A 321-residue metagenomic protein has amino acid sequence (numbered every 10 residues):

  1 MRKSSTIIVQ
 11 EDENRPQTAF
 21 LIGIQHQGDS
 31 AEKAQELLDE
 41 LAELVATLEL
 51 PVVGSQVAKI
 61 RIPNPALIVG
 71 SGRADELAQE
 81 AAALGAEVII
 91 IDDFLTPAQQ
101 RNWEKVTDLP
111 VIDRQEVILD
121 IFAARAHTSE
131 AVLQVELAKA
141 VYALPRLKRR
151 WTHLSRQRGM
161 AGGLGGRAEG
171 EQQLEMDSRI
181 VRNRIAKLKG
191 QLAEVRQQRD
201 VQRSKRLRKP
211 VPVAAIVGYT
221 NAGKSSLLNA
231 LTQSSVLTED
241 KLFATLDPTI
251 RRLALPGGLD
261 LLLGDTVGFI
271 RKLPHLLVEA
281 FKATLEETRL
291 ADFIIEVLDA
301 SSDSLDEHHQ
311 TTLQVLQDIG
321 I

Functional and structural regions predicted by a protein language model:
M1-D120: N-terminal accessory targeting/assembly segments
V9-A19, D29-S30, R150-I294: Conserved G1/Walker A P-loop phosphate-binding module
Q25-S30, I60, N64-L67, D93-P97 (+3 more regions): Conserved Switch II/interswitch segment of TRAFAC-class P-loop GTPases
S30-A34, L67-S71, D93-F94, A126 (+2 more regions): Conserved phosphate/pyrophosphate-binding and hydrolysis machinery centered on Walker-type P-loop NTPases, extending
G72-R73, E279, T311: Charged helix-capping and loop-helix junction motifs
Q79-I90, A138-L154: Extended, charge-rich low-complexity interaction segments
E116-A138: Short alpha-helix plus adjacent loop in nuclease-associated cores
L133, L137-L147, L188, V195: Non-transmembrane amphipathic alpha-helical segments
